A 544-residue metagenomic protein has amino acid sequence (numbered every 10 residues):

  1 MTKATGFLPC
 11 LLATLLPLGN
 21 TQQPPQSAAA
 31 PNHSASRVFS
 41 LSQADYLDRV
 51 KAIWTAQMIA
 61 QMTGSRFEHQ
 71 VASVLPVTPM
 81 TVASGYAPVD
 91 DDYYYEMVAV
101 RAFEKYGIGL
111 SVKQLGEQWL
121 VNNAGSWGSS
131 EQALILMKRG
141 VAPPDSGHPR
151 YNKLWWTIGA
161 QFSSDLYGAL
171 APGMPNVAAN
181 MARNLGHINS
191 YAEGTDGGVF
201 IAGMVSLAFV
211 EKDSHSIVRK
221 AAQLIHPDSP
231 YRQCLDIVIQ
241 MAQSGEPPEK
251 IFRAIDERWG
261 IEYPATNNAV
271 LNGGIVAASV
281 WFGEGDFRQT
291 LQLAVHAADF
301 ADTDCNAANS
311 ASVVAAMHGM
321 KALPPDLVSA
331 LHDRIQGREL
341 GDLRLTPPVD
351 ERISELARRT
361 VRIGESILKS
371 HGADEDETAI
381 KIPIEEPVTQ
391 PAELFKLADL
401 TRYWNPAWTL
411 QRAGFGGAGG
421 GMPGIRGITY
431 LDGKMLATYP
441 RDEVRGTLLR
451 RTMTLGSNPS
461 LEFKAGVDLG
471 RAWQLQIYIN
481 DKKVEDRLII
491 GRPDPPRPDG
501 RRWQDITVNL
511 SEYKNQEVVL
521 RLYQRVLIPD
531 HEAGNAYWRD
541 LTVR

Functional and structural regions predicted by a protein language model:
L41, Y46, G147-W155, L166-M174 (+3 more regions): Accessory "access/gating" subregions that flank catalytic or transport cores
Q70, P76-P79, S190-E193, I201 (+2 more regions): Catalytic phosphate/nucleotide-handling subdomain of diverse soluble enzymes
R402-K434: Extracellular glycan-recognition surfaces and repeat-rich motifs
G433-G456, W503-T507: Short beta-strands within extracellular/lumenal beta-sheet-rich domains
G446, T454-K464, N515-V519: Extended extracellular/luminal ectodomain segments enriched in beta-structured repeat modules
L455-S457, K464-Q474, I528-H531: Extended, low-complexity, turn-rich repeat/linker tracts enriched in Gly/Pro/Ser/Thr and Asp/Glu that occur
K482-K514, R525-E532: Extracellular carbohydrate recognition and processing domains and analogous Trp-centered ligand-binding platforms
V526-R544: Extracellular carbohydrate recognition
